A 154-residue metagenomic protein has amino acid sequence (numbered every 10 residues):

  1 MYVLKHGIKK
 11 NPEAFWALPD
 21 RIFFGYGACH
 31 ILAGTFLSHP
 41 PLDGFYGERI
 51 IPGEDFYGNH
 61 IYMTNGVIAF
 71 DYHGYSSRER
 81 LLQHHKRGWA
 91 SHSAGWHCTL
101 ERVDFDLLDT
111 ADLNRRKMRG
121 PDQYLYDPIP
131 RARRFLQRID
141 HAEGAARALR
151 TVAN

Functional and structural regions predicted by a protein language model:
M1-N154: A structural boundary/capping signal
